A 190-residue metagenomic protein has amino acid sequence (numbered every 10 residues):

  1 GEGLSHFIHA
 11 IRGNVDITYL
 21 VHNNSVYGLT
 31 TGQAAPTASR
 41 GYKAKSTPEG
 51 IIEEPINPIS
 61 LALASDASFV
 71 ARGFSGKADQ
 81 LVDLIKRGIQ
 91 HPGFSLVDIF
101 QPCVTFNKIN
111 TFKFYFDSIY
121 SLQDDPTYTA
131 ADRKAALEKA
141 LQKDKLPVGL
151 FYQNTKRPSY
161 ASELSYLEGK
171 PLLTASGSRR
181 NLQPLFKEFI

Functional and structural regions predicted by a protein language model:
G1-G28, Q80-D83: Thiamine diphosphate
E2-H6, L29-A34, N107-F112, S162-E163: Short acidic, glycine/serine/threonine-rich loops at helix termini
A10, A35-S39, G88, K113-F116: Short, hinge-like loop/turn segments at secondary-structure boundaries
R12-I17, H22, D66-A67, H91-F94 (+1 more regions): Short coil/turn connectors at secondary-structure junctions
T18-N23, D98-F100, F151-Q153: Short beta-strand segments
A35-R87: Conserved thiamine diphosphate
A67-K108, Y115-F116: ATP/pyrophosphate-binding catalytic subdomain of soluble kinases
C103-I190: Flexible, low-complexity linker and terminal segments
